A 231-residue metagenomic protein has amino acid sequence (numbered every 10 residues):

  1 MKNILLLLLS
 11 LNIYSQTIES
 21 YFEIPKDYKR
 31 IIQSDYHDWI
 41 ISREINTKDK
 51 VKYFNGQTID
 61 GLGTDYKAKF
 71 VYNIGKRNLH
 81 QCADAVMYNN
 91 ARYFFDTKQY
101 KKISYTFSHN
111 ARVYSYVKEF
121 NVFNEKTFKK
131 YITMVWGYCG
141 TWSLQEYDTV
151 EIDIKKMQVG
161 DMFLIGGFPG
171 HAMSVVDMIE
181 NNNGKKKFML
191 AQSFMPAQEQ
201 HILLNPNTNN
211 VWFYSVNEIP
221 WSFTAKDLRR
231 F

Functional and structural regions predicted by a protein language model:
N3-I13: Sec-dependent N-terminal signal peptides
I13, M173, F188: A broad, low-specificity signal marking well-ordered, structured residues that form hydrophobic/aromatic
Q16-G63, A68, N73-H80: N-terminal module-boundary/linker segments of secreted carbohydrate-active enzymes
S20-K26, G63-D65, I74-R77, V122 (+4 more regions): Bimodal feature
V71-I152: Extracellular-facing segments of soluble proteins and assemblies that are Gly/Ser/Thr-biased and enriched in aromatics
F95-Q99, A172, N181-K186, Q198-H201: Substrate-binding/catalytic groove segments of enzymes that remodel or degrade extracellular structural polymers
K126-G184: ...with weaker cross-activation on analogous glycine-rich loops/strands in unrelated enzymes
M189, S193-F231: Low-complexity, Gly/Ser/Thr/Pro-rich intrinsically disordered linker/tail segments
